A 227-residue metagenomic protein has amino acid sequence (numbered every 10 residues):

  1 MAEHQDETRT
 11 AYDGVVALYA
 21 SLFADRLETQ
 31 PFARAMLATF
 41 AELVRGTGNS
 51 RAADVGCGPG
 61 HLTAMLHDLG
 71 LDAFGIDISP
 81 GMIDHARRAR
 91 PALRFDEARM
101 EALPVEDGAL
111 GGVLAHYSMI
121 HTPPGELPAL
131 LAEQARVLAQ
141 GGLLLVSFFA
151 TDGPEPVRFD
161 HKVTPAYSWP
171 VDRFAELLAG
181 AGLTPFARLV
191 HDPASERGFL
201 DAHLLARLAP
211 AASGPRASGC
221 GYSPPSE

Functional and structural regions predicted by a protein language model:
M1-T47, D152: Conserved class I S-adenosyl-L-methionine
R51-A102: Class I SAM-dependent methyltransferase SAM/SAH-binding core
E101-V113: A short acidic, Gly/Pro-enriched loop at the edge of an enzyme's catalytic core that lines a small-molecule cofactor
G112-E126: A short SAM/SAH-binding and catalytic strip from SAM-dependent methyltransferases
P128-Q140: A short glycine-rich, Lys/Arg-flanked "PGG" loop and its adjoining helix->strand segment in the class I
G141-F148: Conserved beta-strand signature within the Rossmann-like core of class I S-adenosyl-L-methionine
V157-R173: Acceptor-substrate binding/catalytic loop of class I
A194-Y222: Core SAM-dependent methyltransferase catalytic element
